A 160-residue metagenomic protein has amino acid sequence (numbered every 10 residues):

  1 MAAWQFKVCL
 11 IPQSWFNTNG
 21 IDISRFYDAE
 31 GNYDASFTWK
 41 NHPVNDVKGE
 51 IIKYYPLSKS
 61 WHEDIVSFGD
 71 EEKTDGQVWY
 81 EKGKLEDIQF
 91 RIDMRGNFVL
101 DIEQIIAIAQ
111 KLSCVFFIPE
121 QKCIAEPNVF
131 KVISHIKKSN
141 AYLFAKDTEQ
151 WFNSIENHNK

Functional and structural regions predicted by a protein language model:
M1-K160: Acidic (Asp/Glu-rich) sequence patches and key acidic residues that form negatively charged surfaces used
